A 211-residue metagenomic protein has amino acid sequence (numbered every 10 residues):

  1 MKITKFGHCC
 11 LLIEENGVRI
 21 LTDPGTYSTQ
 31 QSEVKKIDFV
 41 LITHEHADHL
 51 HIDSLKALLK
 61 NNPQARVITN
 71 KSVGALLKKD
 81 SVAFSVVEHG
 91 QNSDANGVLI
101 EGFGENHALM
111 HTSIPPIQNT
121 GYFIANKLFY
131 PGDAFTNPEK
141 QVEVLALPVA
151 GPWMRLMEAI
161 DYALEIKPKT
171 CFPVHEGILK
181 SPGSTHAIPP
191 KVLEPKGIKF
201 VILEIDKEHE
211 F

Functional and structural regions predicted by a protein language model:
M1-K35, V86-Q141, I205-F211: Core dinuclear metal-dependent hydrolase active-site scaffold
T4, K78-N92, V98, T170-F211: Binuclear metal-ion centers of metallo-dependent hydrolases, dominated by the metallo-beta-lactamase
V18, N61-R66, I166-T170, K196-I198: A short helix->loop->beta-strand "cap" motif at the edges of active sites that frequently abuts
V18-I20, F39, R66, K127-L128 (+2 more regions): Structural motif
Y27-T69, E143-A146: Active-site metal-binding motif and surrounding structural segment of the metallo-beta-lactamase
S28-T29, H46-L50, G74-L77, Q91-D94 (+5 more regions): Active-site environment of divalent metal-dependent phosphoester hydrolases
Q64-S72, T170-G177: Short internal beta-strands
T120-K191: Metallo-beta-lactamase
